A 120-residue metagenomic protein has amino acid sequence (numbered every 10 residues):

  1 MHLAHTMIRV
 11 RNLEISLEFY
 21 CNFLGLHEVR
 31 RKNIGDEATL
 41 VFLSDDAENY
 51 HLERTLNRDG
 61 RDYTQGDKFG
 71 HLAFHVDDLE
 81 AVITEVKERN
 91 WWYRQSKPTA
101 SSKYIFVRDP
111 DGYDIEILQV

Functional and structural regions predicted by a protein language model:
M1-L3: Extreme N-terminal starter segment of soluble prokaryotic enzymes
M7-N49: Core segments of cupin and vicinal oxygen chelate
N12-L13, D67, H71-D114: Vicinal oxygen chelate
R30, I117-V120: Short beta->alpha transition motifs characteristic of CBS
R30-K32, L56-D59, Q95-A100: Short, well-ordered turn and helix-capping elements at secondary-structure junctions
L43-A47, V107-P110, V120: Active-site beta-strand termini and strand-to-loop segments that position acidic
D46-Y50, D59-R61, L79-A81: Short, charged/polar surface micro-motifs in flexible loops or helix N-caps
L52-T55, F106, E116-L118: Conserved beta-strand in the GNAT
